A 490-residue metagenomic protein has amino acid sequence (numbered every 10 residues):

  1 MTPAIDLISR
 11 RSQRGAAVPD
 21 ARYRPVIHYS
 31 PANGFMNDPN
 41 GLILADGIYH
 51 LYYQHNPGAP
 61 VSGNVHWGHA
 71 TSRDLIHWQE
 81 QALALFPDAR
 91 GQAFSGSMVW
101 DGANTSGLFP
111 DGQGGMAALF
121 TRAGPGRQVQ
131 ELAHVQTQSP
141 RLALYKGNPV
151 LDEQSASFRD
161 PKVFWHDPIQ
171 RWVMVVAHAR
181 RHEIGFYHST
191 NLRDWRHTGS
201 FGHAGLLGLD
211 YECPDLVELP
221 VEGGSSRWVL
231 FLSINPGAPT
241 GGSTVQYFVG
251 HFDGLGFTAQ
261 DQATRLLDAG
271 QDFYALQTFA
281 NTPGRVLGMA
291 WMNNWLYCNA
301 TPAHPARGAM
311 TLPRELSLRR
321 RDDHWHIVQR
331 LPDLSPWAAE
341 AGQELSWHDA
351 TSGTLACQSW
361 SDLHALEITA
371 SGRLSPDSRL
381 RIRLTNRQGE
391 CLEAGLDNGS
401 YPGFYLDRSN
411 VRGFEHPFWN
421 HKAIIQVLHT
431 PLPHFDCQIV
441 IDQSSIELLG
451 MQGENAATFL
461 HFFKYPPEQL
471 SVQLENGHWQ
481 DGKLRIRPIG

Functional and structural regions predicted by a protein language model:
M1-P161, W165-Y211, P220-A269, W291-L345 (+3 more regions): Beta-rich carbohydrate-recognition and catalytic domains
S9-G15, G223, V249-G490: Beta-rich accessory regions
